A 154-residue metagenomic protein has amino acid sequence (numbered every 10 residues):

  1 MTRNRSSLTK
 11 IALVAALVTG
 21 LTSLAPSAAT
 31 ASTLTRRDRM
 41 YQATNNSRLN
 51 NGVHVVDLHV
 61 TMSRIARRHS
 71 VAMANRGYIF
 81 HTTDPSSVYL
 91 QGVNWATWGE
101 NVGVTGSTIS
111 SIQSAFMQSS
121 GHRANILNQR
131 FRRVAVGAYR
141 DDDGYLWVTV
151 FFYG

Functional and structural regions predicted by a protein language model:
T2-L13: Bacterial N-terminal signal peptides that target proteins for export
T19-A28: C-terminal segment of classical bacterial N-terminal signal peptides
S32-A74: A short alpha-helix/helix-coil micro-patch that ends at or immediately precedes a cysteine
Q42-N46, T82, A96, M117: A generic alpha-helix surface/boundary motif
N50-R64, G77-S87, R123-A138: Surface-exposed patches in mature extracellular/periplasmic domains of secreted proteins
S63-S110, I126: Short, surface-exposed glycine/acidic/tryptophan-bearing loops
V104-G154: Disulfide-stabilized extracellular recognition modules
